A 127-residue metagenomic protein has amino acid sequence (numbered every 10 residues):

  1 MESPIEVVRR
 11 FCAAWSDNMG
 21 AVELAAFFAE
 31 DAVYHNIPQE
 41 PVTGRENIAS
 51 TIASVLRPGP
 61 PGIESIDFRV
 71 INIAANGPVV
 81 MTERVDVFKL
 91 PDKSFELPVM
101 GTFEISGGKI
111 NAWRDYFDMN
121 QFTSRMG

Functional and structural regions predicted by a protein language model:
M1-E30: Short acidic-aromatic low-complexity motifs
A14, P38-P41, F88: Short histidine/acidic/glycine/proline-rich micro-motifs that form metal- and phosphate-coordinating active-site loops
A21-P78: A solvent-exposed, acidic/Ser-Thr-rich amphipathic alpha-helical stretch
I52, D67-I73, V85-D86, P98-E104: Hydrophobic/aromatic beta-strand elements that line small-molecule binding cavities or substrate pockets in beta-rich
T82-L90: Short beta-strand segments that buttress and anchor functional surface loops
D92-S94, F122-G127: A short, polar/proline- and glycine-enriched secondary-structure boundary/capping micro-motif
P98-S124: Short beta-strand edge/turn micro-motifs at domain boundaries
